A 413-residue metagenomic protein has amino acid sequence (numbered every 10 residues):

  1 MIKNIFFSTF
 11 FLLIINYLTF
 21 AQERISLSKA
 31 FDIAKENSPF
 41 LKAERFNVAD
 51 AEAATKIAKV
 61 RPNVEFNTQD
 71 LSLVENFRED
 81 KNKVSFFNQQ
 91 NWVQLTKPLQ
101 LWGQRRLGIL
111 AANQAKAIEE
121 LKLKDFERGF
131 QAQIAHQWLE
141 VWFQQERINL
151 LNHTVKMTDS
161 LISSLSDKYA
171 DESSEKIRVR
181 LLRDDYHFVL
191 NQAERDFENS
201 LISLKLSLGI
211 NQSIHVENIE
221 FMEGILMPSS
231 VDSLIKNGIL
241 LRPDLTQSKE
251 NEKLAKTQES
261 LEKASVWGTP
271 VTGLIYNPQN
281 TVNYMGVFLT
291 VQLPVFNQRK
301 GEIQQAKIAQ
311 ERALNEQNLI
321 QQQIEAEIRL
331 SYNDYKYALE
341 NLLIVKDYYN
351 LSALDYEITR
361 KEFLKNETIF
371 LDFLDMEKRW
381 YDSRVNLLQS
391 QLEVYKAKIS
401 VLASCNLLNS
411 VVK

Functional and structural regions predicted by a protein language model:
M1-L27: Bacterial Sec-dependent N-terminal signal peptides
F20-E65, D70, L99, D171-K176 (+4 more regions): Bacterial Sec-pathway N-terminal export signals of envelope proteins
Q22, N67-Q104, G108, E217-P228 (+2 more regions): Small/polar, glycine/serine/threonine/aspartate-rich low-complexity segments that form flexible
I25, L123-N237, S331-D334, A338: Periplasmic alpha-helical coiled-coil/stalk elements that build and connect Gram-negative outer-membrane
D32-K42, A49-V64, V93-A111, L121-R128 (+6 more regions): A glycine-/polar-enriched beta->alpha junction
A43-A58, F126, F130-N149, I162 (+7 more regions): Amphipathic alpha-helical coiled-coil segments
A193, P243, S390: Metallo-beta-lactamase
V266-P270, I328: Short loop-to-beta-strand junctions
